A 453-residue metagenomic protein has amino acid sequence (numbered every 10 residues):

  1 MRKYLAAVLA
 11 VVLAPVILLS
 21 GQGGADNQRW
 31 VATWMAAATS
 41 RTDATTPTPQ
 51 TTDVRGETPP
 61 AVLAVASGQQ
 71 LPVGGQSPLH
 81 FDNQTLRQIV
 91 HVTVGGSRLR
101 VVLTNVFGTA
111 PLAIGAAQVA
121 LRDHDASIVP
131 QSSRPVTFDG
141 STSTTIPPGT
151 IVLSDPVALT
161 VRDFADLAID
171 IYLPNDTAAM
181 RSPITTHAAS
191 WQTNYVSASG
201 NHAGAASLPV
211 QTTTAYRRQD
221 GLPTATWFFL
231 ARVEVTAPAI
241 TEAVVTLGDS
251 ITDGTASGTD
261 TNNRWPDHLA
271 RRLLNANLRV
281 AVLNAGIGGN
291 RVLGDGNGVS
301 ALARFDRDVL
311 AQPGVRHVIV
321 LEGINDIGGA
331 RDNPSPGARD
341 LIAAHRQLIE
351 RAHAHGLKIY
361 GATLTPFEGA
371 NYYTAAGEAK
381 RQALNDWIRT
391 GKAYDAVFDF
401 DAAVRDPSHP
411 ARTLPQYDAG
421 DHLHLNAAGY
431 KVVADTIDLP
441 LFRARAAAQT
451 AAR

Functional and structural regions predicted by a protein language model:
R2-A6, L13-L247, S257-T259, F442-R453: N-terminal secretory targeting modules
R100, A243-G248, T252, V280-G286 (+4 more regions): Structural recognition of the beta-strand scaffold that forms the well-ordered cores of secreted hydrolase catalytic
F107, N175-D176, S250-G254, I287-V292 (+4 more regions): Solvent-exposed loop/turn segments at secondary-structure junctions within structured extracellular/periplasmic domains
T241-P266, G288-R291: Catalytic nucleophile-elbow at a beta strand-turn-alpha helix junction centered on a G-D-S/GDSL motif, marking
D253, S257, I287-D340: Oxyanion-hole/transition-state-stabilizing segment in secreted/luminal serine hydrolases and related acyltransferases
N275-L293: Short connector loops at secondary-structure junctions
L302, G328, T365-R453: Catalytic His-Asp segment of secreted/periplasmic serine-dependent ester chemistry enzymes
H345-H353: Surface-exposed amphipathic alpha-helices with a cationic face
